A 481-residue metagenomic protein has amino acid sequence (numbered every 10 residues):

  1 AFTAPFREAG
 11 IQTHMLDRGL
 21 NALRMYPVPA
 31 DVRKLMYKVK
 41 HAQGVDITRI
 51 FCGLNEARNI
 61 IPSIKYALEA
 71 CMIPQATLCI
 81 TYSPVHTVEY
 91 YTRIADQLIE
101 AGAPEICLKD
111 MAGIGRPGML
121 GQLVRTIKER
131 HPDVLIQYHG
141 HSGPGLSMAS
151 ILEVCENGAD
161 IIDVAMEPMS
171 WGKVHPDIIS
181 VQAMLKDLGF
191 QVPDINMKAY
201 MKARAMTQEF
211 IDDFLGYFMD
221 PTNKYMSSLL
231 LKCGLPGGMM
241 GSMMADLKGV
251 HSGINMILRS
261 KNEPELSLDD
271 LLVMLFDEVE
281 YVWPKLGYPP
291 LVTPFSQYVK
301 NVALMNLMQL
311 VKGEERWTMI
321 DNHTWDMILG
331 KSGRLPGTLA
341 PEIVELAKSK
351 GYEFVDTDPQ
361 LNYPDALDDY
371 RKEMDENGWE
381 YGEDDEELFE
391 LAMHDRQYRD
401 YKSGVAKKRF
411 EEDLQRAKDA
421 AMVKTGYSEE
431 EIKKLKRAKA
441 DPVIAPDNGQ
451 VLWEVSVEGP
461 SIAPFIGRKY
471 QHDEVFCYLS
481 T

Functional and structural regions predicted by a protein language model:
A1, Y225-T481: Terminal or standalone catalytic/regulatory effector modules within metabolic enzymes and repeat proteins
A1-D96, A112-P117: Active-site beta->alpha loop and helix N-cap motifs at the rims of alpha/beta catalytic domains
F2-R7, I61-C71, G121-P132, Q182 (+3 more regions): Surface-exposed amphipathic alpha-helices with a cationic face
V45-I47, A103, D133, A159: A structural motif
I50, D110, N157-P176: Glycine-rich phosphate-binding active-site loops on the catalytic face of alpha/beta enzymes
I50, I106, G158, V181 (+1 more regions): Conserved, mostly hydrophobic/aromatic
E89-L98, P144-D160: Catalytic cores of alpha/beta
S170-I195: C-terminal helical cap(s) of enzyme catalytic domains, especially alpha/beta-barrels
